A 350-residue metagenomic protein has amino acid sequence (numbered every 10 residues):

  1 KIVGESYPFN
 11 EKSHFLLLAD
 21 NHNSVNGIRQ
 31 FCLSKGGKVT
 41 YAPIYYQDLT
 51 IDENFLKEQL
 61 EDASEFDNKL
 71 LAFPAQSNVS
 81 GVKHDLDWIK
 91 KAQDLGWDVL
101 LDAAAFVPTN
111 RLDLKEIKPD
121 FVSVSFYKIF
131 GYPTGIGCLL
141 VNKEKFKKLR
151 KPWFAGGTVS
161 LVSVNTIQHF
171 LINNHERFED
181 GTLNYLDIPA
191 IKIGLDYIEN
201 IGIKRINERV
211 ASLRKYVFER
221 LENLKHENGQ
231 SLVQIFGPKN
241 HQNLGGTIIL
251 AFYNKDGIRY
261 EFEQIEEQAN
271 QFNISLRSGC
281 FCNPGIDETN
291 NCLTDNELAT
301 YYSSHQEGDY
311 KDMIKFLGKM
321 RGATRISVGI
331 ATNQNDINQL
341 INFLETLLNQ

Functional and structural regions predicted by a protein language model:
K1-Q350: Pyridoxal 5′-phosphate
